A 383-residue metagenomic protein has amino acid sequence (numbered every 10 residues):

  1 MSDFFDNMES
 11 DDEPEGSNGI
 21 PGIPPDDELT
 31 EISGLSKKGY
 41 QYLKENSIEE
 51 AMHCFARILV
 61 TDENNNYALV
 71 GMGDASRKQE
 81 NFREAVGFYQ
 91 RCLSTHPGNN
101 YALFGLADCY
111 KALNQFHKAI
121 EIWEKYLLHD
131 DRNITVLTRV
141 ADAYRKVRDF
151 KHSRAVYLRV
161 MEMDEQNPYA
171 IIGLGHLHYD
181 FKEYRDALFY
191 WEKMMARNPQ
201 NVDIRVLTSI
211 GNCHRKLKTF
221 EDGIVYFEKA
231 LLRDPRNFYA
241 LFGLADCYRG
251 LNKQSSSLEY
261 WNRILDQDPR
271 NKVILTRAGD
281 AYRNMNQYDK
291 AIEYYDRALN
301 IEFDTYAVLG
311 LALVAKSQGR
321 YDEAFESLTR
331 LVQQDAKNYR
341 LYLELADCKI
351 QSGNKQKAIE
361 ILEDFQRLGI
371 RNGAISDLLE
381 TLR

Functional and structural regions predicted by a protein language model:
G16-L35, R57-V60, N198-V202: TPR-adjacent "capping" and linker segments in tetratricopeptide-repeat scaffold/adaptor proteins
S33, Y67, Y101, T135 (+7 more regions): Start-of-helix register in tetratricopeptide repeats
K37, G71, G105, R139 (+7 more regions): Canonical tetratricopeptide repeat
K44, K78, A112-L113, K146 (+7 more regions): Register position in tetratricopeptide repeats
E63, P97, D131, E165 (+6 more regions): Short coil turns that delineate tetratricopeptide repeat
